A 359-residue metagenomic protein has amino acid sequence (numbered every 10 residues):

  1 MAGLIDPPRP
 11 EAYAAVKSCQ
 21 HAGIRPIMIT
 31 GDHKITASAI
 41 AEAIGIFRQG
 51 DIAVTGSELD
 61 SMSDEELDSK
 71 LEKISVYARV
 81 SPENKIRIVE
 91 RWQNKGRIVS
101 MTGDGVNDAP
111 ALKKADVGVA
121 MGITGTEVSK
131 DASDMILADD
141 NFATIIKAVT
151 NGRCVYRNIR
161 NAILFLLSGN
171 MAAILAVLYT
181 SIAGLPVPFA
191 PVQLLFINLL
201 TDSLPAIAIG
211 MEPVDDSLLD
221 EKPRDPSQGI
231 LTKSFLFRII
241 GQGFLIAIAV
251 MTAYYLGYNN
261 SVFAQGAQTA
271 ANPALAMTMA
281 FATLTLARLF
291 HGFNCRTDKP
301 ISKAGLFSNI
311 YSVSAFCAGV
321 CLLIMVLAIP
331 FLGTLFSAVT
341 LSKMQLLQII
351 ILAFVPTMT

Functional and structural regions predicted by a protein language model:
M1-A15, Q20-I35, T55-S61, I74-E83 (+4 more regions): Conserved beta-strand/loop elements of the cytosolic catalytic core of P-type E1-E2 ATPases, chiefly in the P-domain
Y13-A15, H21, H33-I44, E83-I88 (+1 more regions): Acidic, divalent-metal-coordinating active-site segment for phosphoryl/phosphodiester hydrolysis, typified by short
I44, R48-S100, A115, A120-K299: Membrane-embedded transport module
L178-V187, M325-S342: Transmembrane helix-loop junctions at the membrane interface of multipass transporters and ion channels
L194-L195, S234-F235, M277, T334-F354: Structural signal for the N-terminal portions of transmembrane helices and their immediately preceding loop/interface
L231, F235, K299-V320: C-terminal membrane-solvent junction of multi-pass transporters and transport-like membrane proteins
A249-A253, G319-T334: Hydrophobic alpha-helical transmembrane segments in multi-pass integral membrane proteins
L289-N309, T334-S337: Transmembrane alpha-helical segments that serve as helix-helix packing and pore/cofactor-lining elements in multipass
